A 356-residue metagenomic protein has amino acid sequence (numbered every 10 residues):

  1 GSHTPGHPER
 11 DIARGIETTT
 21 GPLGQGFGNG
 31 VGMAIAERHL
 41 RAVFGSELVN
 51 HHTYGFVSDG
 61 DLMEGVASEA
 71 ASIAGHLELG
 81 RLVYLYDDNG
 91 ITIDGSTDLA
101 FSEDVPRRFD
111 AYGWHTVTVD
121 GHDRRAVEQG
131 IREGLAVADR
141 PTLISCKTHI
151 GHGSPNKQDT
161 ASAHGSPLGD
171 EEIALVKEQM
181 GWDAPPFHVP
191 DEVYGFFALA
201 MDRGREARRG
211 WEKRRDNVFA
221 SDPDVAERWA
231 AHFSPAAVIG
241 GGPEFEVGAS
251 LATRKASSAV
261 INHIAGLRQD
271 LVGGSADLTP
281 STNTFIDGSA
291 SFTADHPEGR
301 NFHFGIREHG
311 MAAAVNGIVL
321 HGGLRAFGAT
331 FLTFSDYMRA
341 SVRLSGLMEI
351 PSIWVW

Functional and structural regions predicted by a protein language model:
G1-T53, T118, A198-W356: Thiamine diphosphate
I12-L199: Glycine-rich ThDP/TPP pyrophosphate-binding loop and its adjacent helix/strand module within ThDP-dependent enzymes
